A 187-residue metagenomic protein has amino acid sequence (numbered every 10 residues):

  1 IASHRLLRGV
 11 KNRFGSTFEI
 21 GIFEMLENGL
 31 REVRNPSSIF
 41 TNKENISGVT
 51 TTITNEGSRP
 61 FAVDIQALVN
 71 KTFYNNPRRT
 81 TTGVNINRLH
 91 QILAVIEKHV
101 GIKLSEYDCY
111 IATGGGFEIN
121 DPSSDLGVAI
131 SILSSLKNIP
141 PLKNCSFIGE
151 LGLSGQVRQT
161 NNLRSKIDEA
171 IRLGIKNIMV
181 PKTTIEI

Functional and structural regions predicted by a protein language model:
I1-I187: Peripheral, non-AAA+ core regions of ATP-driven protein-machinery
